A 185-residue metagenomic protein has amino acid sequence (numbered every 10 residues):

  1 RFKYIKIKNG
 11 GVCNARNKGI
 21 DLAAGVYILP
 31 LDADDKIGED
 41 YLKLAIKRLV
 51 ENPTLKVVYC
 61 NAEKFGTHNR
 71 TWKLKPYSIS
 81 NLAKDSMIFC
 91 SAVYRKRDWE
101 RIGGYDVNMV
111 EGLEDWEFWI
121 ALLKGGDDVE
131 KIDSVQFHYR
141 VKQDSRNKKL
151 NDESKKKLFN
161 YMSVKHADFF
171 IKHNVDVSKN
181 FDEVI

Functional and structural regions predicted by a protein language model:
R1-K6: Acidic donor-binding segment of Leloir-type glycosyltransferases
I7-A23: Glycine-rich, basic loop-to-helix element that forms the pyrophosphate-binding segment of sugar-nucleotide handling
A24-G25, C90-G103: Conserved nucleotide-sugar donor-binding and metal-coordinating catalytic region shared by glycosyltransferases
I28: Short aromatic/hydrophobic "clamp" motif used to bind/position activated sugar donors
D32-K36, N61: The conserved acidic donor/metal-binding loop of glycosyltransferases
D40-W72: Conserved donor NDP-sugar-binding/catalytic core segment of glycosyltransferases
T71-L82, N108-E111, D127, K131-V164: Nucleotide-sugar-dependent glycosyltransferase catalytic core
E111-F118: Acidic donor-binding loop at a coil-to-helix junction in glycosyltransferase catalytic cores that engages
